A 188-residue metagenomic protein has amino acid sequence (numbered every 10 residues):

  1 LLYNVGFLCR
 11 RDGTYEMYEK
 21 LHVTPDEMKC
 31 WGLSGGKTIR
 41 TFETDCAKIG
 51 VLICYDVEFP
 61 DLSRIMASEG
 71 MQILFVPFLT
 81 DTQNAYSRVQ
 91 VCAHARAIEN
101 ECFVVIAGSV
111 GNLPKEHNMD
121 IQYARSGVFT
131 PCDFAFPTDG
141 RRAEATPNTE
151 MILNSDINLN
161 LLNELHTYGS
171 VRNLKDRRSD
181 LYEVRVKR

Functional and structural regions predicted by a protein language model:
L1-E69, T82-A95, V171: Active-site catalytic loop in hydrolytic enzyme cores
N4-L8, R40-T41, I106, R125-V128 (+1 more regions): Short beta-strand scaffold segments in enzyme catalytic cores
R10, T130, L159-L161: Non-catalytic surface loops within mature trypsin-like serine protease
G13-E16, F134-F136, L162-E164: Short helix-loop capping/hinge motifs at secondary-structure junctions, enriched in acidic/polar residues
K20-L33, E150-E164: A short, polar/charged loop-to-alpha-helix boundary motif
C30-G32, H117-N118, L174-R177: Short Gly/Pro-enriched turn/cap motifs at secondary-structure boundaries
E58-E150: CN hydrolase (nitrilase-like) catalytic-core segments centered on the catalytic cysteine and neighboring Lys/Glu
I157-R188: A short C-terminal boundary segment appended to hydrolase-like catalytic domains
